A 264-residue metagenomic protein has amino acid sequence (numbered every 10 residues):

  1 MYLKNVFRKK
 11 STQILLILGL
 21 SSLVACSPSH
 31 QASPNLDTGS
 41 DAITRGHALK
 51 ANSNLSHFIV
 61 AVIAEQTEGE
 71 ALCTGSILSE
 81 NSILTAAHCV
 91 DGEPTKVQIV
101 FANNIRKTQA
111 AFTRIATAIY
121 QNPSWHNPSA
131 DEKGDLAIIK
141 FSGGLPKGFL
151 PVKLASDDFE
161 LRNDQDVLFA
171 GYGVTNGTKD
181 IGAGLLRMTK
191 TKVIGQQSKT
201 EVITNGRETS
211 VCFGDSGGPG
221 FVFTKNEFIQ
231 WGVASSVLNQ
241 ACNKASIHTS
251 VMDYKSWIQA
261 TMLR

Functional and structural regions predicted by a protein language model:
Y2-L15: Bacterial N-terminal signal peptides that target proteins for export
S22-A25: C-terminal motif of bacterial Sec signal peptides marking the signal peptidase cleavage site
S27-I43, L72-D91, Q98-N103, R187-I194 (+2 more regions): C-terminal subregion of chymotrypsin/trypsin-like serine protease catalytic domains
Q31-E68: N-terminal activation segment of mature serine protease catalytic domains
A32-N35, K107, E132-E208, G214 (+1 more regions): Chymotrypsin/trypsin-fold serine protease catalytic domain
T44-N54, T67, V97-K147, D158 (+1 more regions): Conserved catalytic-core segment of clan PA serine endopeptidases
I59-E80, D131: A conserved glycine-rich beta-strand in the N-terminal activation segment of trypsin-fold
V60-V62, K96-T108, Q165-G171: Short conserved beta-strand and strand-loop elements enriched in small hydrophobics with frequent Asp/Gly
